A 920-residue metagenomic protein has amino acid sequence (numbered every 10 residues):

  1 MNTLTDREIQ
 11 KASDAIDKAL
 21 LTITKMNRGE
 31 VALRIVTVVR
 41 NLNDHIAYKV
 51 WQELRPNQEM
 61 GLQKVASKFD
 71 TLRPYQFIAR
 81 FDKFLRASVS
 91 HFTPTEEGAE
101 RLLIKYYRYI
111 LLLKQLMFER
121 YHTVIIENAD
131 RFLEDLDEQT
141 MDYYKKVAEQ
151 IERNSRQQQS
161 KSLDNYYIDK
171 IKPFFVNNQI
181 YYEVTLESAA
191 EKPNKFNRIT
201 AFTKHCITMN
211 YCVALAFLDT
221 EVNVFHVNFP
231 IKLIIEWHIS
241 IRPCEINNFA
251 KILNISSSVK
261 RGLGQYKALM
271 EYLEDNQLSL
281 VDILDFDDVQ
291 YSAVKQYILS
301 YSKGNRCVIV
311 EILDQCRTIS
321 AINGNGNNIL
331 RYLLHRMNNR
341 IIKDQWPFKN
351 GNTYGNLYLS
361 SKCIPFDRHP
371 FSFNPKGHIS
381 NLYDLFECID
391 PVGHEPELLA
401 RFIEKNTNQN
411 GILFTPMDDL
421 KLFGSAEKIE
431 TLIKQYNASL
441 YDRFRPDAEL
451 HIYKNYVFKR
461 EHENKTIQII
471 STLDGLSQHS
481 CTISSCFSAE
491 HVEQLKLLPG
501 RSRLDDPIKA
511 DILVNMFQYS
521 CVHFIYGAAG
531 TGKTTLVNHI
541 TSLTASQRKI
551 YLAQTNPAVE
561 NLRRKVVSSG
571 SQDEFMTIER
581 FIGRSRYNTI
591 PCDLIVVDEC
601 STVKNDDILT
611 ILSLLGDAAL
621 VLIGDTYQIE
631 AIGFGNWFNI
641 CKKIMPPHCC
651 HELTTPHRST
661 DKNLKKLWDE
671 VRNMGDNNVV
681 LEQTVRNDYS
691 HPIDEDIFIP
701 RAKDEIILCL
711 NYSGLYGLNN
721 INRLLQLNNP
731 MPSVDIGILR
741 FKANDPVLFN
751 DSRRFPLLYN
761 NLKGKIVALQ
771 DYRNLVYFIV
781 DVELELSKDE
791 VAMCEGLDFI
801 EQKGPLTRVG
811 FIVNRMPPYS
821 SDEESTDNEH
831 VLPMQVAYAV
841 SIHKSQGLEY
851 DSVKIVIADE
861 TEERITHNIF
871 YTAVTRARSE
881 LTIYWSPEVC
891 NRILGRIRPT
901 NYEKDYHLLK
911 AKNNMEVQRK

Functional and structural regions predicted by a protein language model:
M1-E245, K920: Extended, solvent-exposed polar beta/coil surface segments
Y121-E134, Y143-I483: N-terminal accessory nucleic-acid engagement/regulatory domains that precede and modulate ATP-driven motor cores
T466-L476, W668-V671, A873-A877: Short amphipathic C-terminal alpha-helix that caps PH/PH-like domains
S485-P499: Conserved adenine-nucleotide phosphate-binding loops and their immediately adjacent elements
G500-Y519: N-terminal pre-P-loop "Q-motif" helix
N515-R686: ASCE P-loop NTPase helicase motor core
T531, Q547, G570-M576, N588 (+3 more regions): Core RecA-like ATPase module of SF1/SF2 helicases and allied nucleic-acid translocases
N673-G717: Helicase P-loop NTPase motor core
